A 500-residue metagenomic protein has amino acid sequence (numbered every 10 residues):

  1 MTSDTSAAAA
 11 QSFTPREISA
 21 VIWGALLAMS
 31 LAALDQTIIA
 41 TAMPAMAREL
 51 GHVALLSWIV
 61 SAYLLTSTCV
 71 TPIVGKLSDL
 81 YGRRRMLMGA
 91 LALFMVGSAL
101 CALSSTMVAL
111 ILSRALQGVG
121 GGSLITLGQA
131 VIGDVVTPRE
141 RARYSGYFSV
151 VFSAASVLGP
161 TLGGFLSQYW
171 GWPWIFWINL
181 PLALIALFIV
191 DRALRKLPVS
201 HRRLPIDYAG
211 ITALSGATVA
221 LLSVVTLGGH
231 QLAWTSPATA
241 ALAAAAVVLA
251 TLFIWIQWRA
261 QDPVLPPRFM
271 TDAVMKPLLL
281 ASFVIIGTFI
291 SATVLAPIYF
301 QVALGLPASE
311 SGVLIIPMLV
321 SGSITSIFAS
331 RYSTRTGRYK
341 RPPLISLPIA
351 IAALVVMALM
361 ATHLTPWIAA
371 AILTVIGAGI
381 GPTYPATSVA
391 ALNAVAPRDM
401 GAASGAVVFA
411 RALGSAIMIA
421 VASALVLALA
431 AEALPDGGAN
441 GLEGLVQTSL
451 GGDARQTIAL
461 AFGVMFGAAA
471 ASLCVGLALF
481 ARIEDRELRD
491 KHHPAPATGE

Functional and structural regions predicted by a protein language model:
M1-L34: Cytosolic juxtamembrane N-terminal segment immediately preceding the first transmembrane helix of multi-pass
A8-R16, R139, I185-S215, H230-W234 (+4 more regions): Flexible interhelical linker loops that connect adjacent transmembrane helices in multi-pass membrane transporters
V21-L34, I39-T41, V60-A62, A209 (+6 more regions): 12-transmembrane solute porter fold
A42-T68, S309-E310: Extracellular/periplasmic helix-loop-helix junction of adjacent transmembrane segments in MFS-like secondary
V53-A54, P138-Y147, A308, P397-A406: Loop-to-transmembrane helix entry/capping segments in MFS-fold secondary transporters and related SLC/MFSD carriers
T71-A209: Helix-loop-helix hairpins in multi-pass membrane proteins, especially solute transporters
L180-V199, S215-L227, A245-A260, G476-E484: C-terminal membrane-cytosol helix-exit motif in multi-pass small-molecule transporters
